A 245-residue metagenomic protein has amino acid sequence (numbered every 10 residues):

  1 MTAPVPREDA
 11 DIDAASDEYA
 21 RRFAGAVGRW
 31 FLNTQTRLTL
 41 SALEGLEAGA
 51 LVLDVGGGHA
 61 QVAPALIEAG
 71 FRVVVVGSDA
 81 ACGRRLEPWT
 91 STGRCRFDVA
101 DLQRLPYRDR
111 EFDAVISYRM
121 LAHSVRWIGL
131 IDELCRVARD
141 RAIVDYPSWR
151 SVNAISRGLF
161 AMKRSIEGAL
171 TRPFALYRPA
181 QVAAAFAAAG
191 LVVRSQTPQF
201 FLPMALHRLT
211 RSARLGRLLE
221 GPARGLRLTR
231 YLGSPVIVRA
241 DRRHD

Functional and structural regions predicted by a protein language model:
M1-E47: Conserved class I S-adenosyl-L-methionine
G49-G58: Conserved class I S-adenosyl-L-methionine
H59-R104: Class I SAM-dependent methyltransferase SAM/SAH-binding core
I116: A conserved beta-strand element that flanks and buttresses the S-adenosyl-L-methionine
I128-D140: A short glycine-rich, Lys/Arg-flanked "PGG" loop and its adjoining helix->strand segment in the class I
I143-S165: Conserved class I S-adenosyl-L-methionine
L159, R194-D245: A C-terminal cap/extension of S-adenosyl-L-methionine-dependent methyltransferases that defines the acceptor-substrate
K163-Q181: Acceptor-substrate binding/catalytic loop of class I
